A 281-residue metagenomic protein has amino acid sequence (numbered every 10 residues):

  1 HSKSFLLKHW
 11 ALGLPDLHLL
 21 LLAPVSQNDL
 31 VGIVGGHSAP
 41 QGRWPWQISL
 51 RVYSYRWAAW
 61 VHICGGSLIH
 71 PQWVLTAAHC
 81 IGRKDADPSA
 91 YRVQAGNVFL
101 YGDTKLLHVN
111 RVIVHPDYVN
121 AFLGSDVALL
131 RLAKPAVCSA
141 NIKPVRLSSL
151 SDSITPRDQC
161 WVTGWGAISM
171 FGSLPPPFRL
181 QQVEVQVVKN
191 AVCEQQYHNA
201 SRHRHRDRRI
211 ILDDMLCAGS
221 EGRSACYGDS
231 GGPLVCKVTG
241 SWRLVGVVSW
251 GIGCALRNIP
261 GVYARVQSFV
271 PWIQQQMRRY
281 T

Functional and structural regions predicted by a protein language model:
H1-L75, R92, D214: Protease-domain processing segments flanking chymotrypsin-fold serine proteases, especially trypsin-like
Q27, L50-Y53, V74-A77, G82-N120 (+2 more regions): Conserved H-D interstitial segment of serine endopeptidase catalytic domains
G35-G42, Y118-F122, R206-R208, A225: Conserved, non-catalytic sequence blocks in retroelement Pol enzymes and Pol-derived host proteins
W46-R51, V74-T76, A128-R131, D158-G164 (+1 more regions): A structural motif
Q47-A59, L174-T281: Extracellular trypsin-like serine protease catalytic domains
Y55, W73-V74, C80-I81, V98-L100 (+9 more regions): Conserved beta-strand elements of beta-rich interaction domains across eukaryotes, especially beta-propellers
V74-A78, G124-S149, T281: Conserved active-site neighborhood of the chymotrypsin/trypsin-like protease fold
D117-V119, P135-Q186: Active-site substrate-binding loop(s) of clan PA
